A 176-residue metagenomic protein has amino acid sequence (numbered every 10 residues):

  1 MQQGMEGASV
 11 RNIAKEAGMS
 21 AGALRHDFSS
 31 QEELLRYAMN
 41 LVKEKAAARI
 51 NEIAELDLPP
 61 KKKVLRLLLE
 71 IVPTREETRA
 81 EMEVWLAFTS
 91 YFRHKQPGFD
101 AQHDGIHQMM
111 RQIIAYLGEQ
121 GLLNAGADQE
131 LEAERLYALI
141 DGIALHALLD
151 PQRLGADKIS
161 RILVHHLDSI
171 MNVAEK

Functional and structural regions predicted by a protein language model:
M1-Y37: Helix-turn-helix
Q2-E6, L56, T78, Q120: Short coil/turn segments at alpha/beta junctions that flank glycine-rich nucleotide-binding fingerprints
Q2-Q3, E16, E33-L56, K62 (+4 more regions): Alpha-helical structural segments
L56-P59, F92-K95, D104-A133, S169-K176: Hydrophobic alpha-helical bundle segments that form small-molecule/ligand-binding pockets
K63, E76-P97: Amphipathic alpha-helical segments used for helix-helix packing
L68-I71, W85-T89, L136, I140: Short alpha-helical scaffolding segments that buttress acidic/His motifs in well-ordered protein cores
A127-L149, K158-H166: Hydrophobic alpha-helical segments that form the core of small-molecule binding pockets and/or dimer interfaces
